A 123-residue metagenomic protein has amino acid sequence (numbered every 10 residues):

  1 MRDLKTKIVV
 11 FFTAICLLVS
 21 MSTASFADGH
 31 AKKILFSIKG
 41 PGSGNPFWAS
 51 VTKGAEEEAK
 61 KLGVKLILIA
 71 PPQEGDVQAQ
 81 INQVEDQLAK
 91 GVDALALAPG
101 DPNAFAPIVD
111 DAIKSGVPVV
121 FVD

Functional and structural regions predicted by a protein language model:
R2-I8, L17, S25-D123: A residue-level marker of the well-folded mature domains of exported/periplasmic proteins
T13-M21: Hydrophobic core
